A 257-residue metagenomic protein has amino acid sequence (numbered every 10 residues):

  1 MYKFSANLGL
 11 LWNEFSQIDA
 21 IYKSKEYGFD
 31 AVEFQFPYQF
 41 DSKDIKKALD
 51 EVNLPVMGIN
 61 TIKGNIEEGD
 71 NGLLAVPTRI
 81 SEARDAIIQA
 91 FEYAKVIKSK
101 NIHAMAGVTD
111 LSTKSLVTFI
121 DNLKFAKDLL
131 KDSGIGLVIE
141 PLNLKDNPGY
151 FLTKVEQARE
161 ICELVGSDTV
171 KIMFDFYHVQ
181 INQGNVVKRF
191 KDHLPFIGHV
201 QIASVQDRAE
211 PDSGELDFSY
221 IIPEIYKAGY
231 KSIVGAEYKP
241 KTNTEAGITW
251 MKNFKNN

Functional and structural regions predicted by a protein language model:
M1-G28, Y38, D50, K98-K100 (+2 more regions): Histidine-acidic metal/acid-base catalytic patches
M1-L8, G58-L73, A106-V108: N-terminal small/glycine-rich loop or linker at the start of catalytic domains across soluble metabolic enzymes
A20, K43-I45, A90, A126 (+2 more regions): Aromatic/hydrophobic pocket-lining residues that form π-stacking "cages" and hydrophobic walls in ligand
E33, G58-N60, H103, V138 (+2 more regions): Conserved beta-strand positions in the central sheet of alpha/beta enzyme cores
E33-V52, N60, A106-L111, D146: Glycine-rich, proline-tolerant flexible connector loops at the mouths of alpha/beta enzymes
D41, I66, L111, N147 (+2 more regions): Generic structural signal for helix capping and beta-alpha/helix-loop junctions
S42-K47, L116, T244-G247: Metal-dependent catalytic neighborhoods of phosphoester/phosphodiester hydrolases
L73-K171: Active-site acidic/histidine proton-transfer and metal-coordination neighborhood in alpha/beta enzyme cores
